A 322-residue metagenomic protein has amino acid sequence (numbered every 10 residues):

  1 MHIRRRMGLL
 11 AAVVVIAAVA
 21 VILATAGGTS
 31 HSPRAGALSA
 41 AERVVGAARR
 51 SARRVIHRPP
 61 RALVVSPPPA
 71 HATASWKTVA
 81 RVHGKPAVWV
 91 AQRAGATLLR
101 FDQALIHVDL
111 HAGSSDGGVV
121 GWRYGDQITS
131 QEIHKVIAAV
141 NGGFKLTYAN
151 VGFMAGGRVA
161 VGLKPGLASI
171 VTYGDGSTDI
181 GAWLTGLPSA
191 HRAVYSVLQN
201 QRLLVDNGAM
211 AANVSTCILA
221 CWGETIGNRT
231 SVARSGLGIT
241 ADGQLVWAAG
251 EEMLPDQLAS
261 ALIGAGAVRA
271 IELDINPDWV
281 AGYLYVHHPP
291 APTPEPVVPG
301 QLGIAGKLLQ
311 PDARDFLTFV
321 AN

Functional and structural regions predicted by a protein language model:
M1-V14: N-terminal Sec-pathway targeting helices
G8-L9, V21-G162: Zymogen propeptides
A94, P165, V232, Q310-R314: Short, solvent-exposed loop/turn segments at the edges of secondary structure
T97-F101, A168-T172, T178, S235-I239 (+2 more regions): Short beta-strand scaffold segments in enzyme catalytic cores
H111-G264: Aspartyl protease catalytic domain
V197, L204, M210-A211, V268 (+3 more regions): Pepsin/retropepsin-fold aspartyl endopeptidases
A249-P289: Active-site signature of cysteine proteases
W279-N322: C-terminal regions of proteins
